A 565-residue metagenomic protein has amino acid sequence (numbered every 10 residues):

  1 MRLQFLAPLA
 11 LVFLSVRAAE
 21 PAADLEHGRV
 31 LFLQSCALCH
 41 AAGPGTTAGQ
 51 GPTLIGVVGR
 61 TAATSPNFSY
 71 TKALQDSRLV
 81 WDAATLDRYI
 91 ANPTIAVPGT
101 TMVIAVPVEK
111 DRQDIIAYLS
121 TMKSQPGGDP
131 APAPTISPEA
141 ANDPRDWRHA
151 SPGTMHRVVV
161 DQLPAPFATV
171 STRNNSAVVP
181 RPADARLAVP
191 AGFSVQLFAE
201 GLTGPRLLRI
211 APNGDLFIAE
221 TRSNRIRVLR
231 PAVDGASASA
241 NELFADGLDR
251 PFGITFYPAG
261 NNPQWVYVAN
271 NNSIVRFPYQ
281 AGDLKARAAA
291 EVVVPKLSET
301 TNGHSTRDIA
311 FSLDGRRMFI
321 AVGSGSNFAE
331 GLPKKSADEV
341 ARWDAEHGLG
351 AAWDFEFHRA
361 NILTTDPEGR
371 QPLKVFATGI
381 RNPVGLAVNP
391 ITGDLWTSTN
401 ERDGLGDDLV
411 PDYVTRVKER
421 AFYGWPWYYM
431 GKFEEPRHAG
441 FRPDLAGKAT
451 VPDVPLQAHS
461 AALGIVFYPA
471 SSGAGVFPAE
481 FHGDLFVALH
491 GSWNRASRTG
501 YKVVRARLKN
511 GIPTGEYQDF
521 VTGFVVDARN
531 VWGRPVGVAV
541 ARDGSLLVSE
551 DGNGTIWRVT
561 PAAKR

Functional and structural regions predicted by a protein language model:
A22-P44, L54-I55, A199: Sequence/structural segment immediately N-terminal to covalent heme-attachment motifs in c-type and related
C39-T46, G59-R60, A91, S120: Detector for the c-type heme attachment site
V80-D129, L546, D551-G552, P561: C-terminal capping alpha-helices of c-type cytochrome domains
I136-P190, P263, T306, S324-K374 (+5 more regions): Beta-propeller domain segments
L197-L202, L243-D249, V293-T301, V375-G379 (+3 more regions): Surface loop/turn motifs at the tips and blade-to-blade linkers of beta-strand repeat domains
S239-N241, A245-Y257, Q264, N270-D314 (+3 more regions): Asp-box/WD-like beta-propeller blade repeats and closely related beta-sheet repeat scaffolds
